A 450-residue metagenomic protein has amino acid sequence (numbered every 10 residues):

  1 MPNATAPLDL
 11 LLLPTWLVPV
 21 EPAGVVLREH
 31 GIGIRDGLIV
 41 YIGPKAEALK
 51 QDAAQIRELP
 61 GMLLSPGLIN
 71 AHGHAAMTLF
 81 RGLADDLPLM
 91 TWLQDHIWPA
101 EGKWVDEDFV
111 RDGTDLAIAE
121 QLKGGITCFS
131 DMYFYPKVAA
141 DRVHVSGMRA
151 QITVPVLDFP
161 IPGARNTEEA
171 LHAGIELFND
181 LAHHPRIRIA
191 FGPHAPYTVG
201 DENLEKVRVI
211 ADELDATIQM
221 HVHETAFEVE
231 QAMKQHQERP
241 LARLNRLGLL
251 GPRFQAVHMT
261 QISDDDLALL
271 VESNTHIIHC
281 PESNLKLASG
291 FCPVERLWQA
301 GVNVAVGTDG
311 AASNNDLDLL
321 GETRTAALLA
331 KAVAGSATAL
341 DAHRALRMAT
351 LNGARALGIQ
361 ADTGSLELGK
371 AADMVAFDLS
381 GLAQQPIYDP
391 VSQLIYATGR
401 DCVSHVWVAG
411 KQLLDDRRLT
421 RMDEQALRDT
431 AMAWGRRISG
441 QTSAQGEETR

Functional and structural regions predicted by a protein language model:
M1-H30, R35-V40, K45, R347-R450: Active-site microenvironment of metallo-dependent hydrolases
A4-L13, L49-W92, D115, A119-K123: Replace "His-x-His-based motif
T15, I32, G37, G61 (+16 more regions): Divalent metal-coordination and catalytic microenvironments
L79-D112, R149-E168, A226-R253, S273-H276 (+1 more regions): Active-site gating loops and adjacent loop-to-helix segments of metal-dependent hydrolytic enzymes
R81-G147, A170-H183, M432-G440: Alpha-helical scaffold segments that flank or form the walls of functional sites
S130-Y133, A190-K206, L285-L287, A356-G358: Active-site glycine- and acidic-residue-rich loops that bind and position anionic ligands or nucleotide-like cofactors
V138-T260, D265-L267: Metal-coordinating catalytic core of metallo-dependent amide/deamination hydrolases
R246-R253, E295-G381, A397-T398: His/Asp/Glu-enriched, well-ordered alpha-helical/loop segment that forms or immediately abuts the divalent-metal
